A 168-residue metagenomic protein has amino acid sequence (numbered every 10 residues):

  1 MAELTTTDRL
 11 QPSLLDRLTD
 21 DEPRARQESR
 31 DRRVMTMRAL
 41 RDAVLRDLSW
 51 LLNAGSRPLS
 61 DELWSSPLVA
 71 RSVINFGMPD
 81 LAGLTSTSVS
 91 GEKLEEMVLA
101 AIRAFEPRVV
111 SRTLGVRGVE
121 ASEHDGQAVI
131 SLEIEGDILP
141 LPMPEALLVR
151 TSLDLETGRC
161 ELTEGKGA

Functional and structural regions predicted by a protein language model:
M1-S86, I138-A168: Immediate N-terminus of the mature polypeptide
S72-I74, V98, R112, I130-L132: A generic structural signal for short beta-strands and their flanking turns/coil linkers
L81-F105, V109: Mid-length scaffold segments of soluble, non-membrane domains
F105-V119: Short, well-structured beta-strand/strand-turn elements
R117-L132: Beta-rich nucleic-acid/ligand-interaction surfaces
L132-I138: A short beta-strand signature
